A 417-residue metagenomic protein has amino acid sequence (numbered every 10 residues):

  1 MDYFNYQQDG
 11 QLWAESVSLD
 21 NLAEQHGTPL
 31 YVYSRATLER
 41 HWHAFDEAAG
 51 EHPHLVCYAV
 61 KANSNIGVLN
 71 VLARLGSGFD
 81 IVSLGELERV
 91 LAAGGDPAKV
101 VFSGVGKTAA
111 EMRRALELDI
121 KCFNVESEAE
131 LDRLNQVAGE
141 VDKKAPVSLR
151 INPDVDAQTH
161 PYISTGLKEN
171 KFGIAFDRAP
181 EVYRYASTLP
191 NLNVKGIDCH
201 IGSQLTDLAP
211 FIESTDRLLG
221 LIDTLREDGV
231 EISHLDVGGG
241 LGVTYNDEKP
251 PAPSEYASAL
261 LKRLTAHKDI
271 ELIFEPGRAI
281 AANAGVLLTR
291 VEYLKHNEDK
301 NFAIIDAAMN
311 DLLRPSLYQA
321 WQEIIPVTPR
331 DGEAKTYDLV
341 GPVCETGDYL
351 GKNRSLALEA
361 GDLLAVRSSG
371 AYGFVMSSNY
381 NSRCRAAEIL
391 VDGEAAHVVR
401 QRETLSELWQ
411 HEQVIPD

Functional and structural regions predicted by a protein language model:
M1-A145, R184, T188-N193, G220-D223 (+3 more regions): A charged N-terminal "starter" segment
A23, A259-L261, I270-D417: Charged (often Lys/Glu-rich) extended helix/loop segments that serve as interaction or gating elements
L38, K61, S83, A115 (+7 more regions): Conserved, mostly hydrophobic/aromatic
C57-Y58, F79, G104, F123-E126 (+4 more regions): Glycine- and other small-residue-rich loops at beta-strand/loop junctions that grip anionic moieties
A62-S64, G85-E86, G106-K107, S127-A129 (+5 more regions): Active-site-proximal loop/turn and secondary-structure-junction residues that shape catalytic pockets, frequently
L69, A92, M112-E117, L134-V137 (+6 more regions): Short acidic, glycine/serine/threonine-rich loops at helix termini
F79-D80, V100, F123, I197 (+3 more regions): Hydrophobic residues within beta-strands of alpha/beta enzymes
P153-L294, L350, L356, N381-R383 (+1 more regions): Active-site loop/helix belt of alpha/beta enzymes
